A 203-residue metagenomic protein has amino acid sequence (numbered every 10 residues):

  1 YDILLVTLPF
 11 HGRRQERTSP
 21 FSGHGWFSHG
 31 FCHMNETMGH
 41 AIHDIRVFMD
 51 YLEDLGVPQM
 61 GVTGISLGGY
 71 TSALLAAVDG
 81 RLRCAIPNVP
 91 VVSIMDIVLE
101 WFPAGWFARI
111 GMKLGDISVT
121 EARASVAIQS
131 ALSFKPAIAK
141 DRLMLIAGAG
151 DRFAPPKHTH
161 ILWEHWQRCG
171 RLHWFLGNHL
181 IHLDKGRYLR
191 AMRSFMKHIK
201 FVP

Functional and structural regions predicted by a protein language model:
Y1-H40: Cap/lid segment of the alpha/beta-hydrolase catalytic domain
C32, I42-P58: Conserved acidic catalytic loop of the alpha/beta-hydrolase fold
T63-S72: Gly/Ala-rich beta-loop-alpha elbow adjacent to hydrolase catalytic centers
A73-S118, W174: Hydrolase active-site cap/lid region
S118-K135: Active-site nucleophile elbow and catalytic-triad environment of alpha/beta-hydrolase enzymes
I138-A139, M144-A147, D151: Short beta-strand/loop motif that positions the catalytic acidic residue of the alpha/beta-hydrolase fold
R152-H158, D184: Conserved alpha/beta-hydrolase "acid-adjacent" motif
W174-Y188: Histidine-bearing beta->alpha loop at or near hydrolase active sites
